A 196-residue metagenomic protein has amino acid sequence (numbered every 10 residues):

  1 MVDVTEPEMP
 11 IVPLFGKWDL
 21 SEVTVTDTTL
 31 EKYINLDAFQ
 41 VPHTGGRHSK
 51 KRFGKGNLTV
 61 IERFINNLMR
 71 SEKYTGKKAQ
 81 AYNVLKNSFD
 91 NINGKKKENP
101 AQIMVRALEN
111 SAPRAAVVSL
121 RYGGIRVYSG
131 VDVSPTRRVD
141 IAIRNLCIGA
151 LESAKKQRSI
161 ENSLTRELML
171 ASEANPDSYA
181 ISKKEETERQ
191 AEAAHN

Functional and structural regions predicted by a protein language model:
M1-Y82, K86-N196: Strongly charged
